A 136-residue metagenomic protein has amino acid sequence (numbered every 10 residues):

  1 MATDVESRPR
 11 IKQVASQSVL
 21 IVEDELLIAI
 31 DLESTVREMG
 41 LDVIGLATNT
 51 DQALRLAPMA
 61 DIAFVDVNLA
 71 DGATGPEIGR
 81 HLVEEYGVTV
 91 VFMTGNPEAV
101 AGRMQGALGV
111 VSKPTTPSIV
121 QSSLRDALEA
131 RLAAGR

Functional and structural regions predicted by a protein language model:
M1-S18, T116-R136: Non-catalytic signal-transmission and effector/linker regions of two-component phosphorelay proteins
E23: Conserved acidic carboxylate
L26-G45: Two-component/phosphorelay signaling modules centered on CheY-like receiver
L46-I62: Acidic, metal-coordinating helix/loop segments flanking the phosphotransfer/catalytic sites of two-component signaling
D66-N68: Active-site residues of response regulator receiver
A73-G87: Short amphipathic alpha-helix used as the core "switch/output" element in two-component signaling
M93-T94: Hydrophobic/aromatic residues positioned on beta-strands within the core alpha/beta folds
K113: A Lys-centered signature of the CheY-like receiver
